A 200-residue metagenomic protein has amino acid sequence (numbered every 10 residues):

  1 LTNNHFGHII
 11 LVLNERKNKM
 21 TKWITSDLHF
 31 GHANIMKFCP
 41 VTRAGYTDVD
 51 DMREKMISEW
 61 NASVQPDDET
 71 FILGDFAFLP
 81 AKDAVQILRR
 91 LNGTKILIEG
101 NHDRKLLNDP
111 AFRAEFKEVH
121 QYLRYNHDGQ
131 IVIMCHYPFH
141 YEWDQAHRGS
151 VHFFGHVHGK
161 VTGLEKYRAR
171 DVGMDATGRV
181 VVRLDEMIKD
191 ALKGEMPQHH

Functional and structural regions predicted by a protein language model:
H8-R16: Short, positively charged and aromatic/hydrophobic N-terminal segments
K17-K19, G173: Intrinsically disordered, low-complexity regions of eukaryotic proteins
M20-T21, F139: Short amphipathic alpha-helices and their capping/turn segments at secondary-structure boundaries
T21-T25, F30-L123: Core catalytic region of metal-dependent phosphoesterases/phosphodiesterases, especially metallo-beta-lactamase-like
F112-H200: Conserved beta-sheet core of the metallophosphoesterase superfamily
